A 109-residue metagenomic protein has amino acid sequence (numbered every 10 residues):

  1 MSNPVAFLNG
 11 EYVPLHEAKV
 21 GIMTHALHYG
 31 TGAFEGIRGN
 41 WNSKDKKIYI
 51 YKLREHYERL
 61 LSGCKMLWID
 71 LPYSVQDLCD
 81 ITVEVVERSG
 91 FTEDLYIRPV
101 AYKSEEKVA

Functional and structural regions predicted by a protein language model:
M1-A109: Conserved alpha/beta cores of soluble small-molecule-handling proteins
